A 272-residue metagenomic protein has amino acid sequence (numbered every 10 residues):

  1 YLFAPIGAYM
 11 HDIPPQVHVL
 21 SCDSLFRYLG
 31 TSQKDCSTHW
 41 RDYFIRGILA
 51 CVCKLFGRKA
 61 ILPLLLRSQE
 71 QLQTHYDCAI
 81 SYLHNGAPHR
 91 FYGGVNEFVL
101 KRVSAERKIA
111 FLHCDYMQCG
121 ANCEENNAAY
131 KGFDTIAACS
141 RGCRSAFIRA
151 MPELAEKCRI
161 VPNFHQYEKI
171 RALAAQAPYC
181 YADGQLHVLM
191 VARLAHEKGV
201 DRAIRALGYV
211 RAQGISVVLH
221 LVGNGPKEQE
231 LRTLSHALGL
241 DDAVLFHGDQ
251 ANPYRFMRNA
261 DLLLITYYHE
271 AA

Functional and structural regions predicted by a protein language model:
Y1-A60: N-terminal strand-loop element at the rim of the active site of nucleotide-sugar-dependent glycosyltransferases
A50, K54-R58, R67-F91, I109: Short N-terminal targeting/anchoring amphipathic segment
F91, V95-N96, R107-I109, H113-A128 (+2 more regions): Nucleotide-sugar donor phosphate/pyrophosphate-binding loop at the beta->alpha transition of glycosyltransferases
G142, F164: Carbohydrate-associated surface elements
A172-H187, R211: Nucleotide-sugar donor-binding and catalytic loop/hinge architecture of NDP-sugar-dependent glycosyltransferases
L186-Y209, I215, P226-R232: A conserved mid-protein helix/loop that constitutes part of the nucleotide-sugar donor-binding site
L219, K227-E230, D241-Q250, F256: Active-site donor-binding acidic/aromatic loop of nucleotide-activated sugar and phosphosugar transferases involved
G248-D249, I265-A271: Short Ser/Thr-rich beta->loop micro-motif in glycosyltransferases that lines and helps position the nucleotide-sugar
